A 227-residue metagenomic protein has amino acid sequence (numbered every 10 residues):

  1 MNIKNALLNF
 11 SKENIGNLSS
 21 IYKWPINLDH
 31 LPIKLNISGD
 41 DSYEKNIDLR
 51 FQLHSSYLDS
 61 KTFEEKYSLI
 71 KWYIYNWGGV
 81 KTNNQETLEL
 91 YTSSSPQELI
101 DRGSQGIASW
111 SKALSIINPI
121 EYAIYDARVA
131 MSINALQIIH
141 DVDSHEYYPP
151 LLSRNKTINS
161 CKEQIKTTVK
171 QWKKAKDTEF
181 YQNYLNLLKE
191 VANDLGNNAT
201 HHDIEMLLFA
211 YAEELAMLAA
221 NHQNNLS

Functional and structural regions predicted by a protein language model:
M1-D29, A127-S132, H140-S227: C-terminal accessory module of base-excision DNA glycosylases/AP lyases that mediates lesion recognition and DNA
L7-L99: Long, highly charged, low-complexity intrinsically disordered interaction regions that mediate electrostatic DNA/RNA
D41-E44, D48, E65, S104 (+4 more regions): Alpha-helix boundary/N-cap detector
T62, D101-R102, I117-E121, W172 (+1 more regions): Conserved aromatic-histidine-acidic binding/catalytic patches
G78-N83, E121, Q137, A212-A216: Short alpha-helix boundary/capping elements
L88-S94, I100-D101, E146, P150 (+1 more regions): Catalytic cores of nucleic-acid editing and processing enzymes, centered on the cytidine/adenosine deaminase
S94-N118: Helix-hairpin-helix
S115-R128, A135-D141: Catalytic Zn2+-binding segment of zinc metalloproteases
